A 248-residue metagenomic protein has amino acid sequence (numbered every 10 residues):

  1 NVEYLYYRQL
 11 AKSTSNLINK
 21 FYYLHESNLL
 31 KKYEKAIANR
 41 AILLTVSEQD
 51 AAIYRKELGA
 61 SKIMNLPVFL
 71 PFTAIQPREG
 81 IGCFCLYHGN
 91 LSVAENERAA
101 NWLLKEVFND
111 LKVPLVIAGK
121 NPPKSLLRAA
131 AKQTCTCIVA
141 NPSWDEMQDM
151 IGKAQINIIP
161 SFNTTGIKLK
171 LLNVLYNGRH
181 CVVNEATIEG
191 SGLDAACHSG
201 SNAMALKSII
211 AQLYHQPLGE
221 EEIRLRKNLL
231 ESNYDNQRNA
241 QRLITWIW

Functional and structural regions predicted by a protein language model:
E3, S15-L43: Membrane-proximal helix-turn-helix segments that form the acceptor-binding/catalytic region of lipid-linked
K35-L70: Helix-loop-beta element that forms the nucleotide-linked donor phosphate-binding surface in glycosyltransferases
N65-A130, C137-G152: Conserved catalytic-core segment of nucleotide-activated headgroup transferases in glycan assembly
M147-Q148, T165-I167, A186-A195: Short glycine/proline-enriched, acidic/aromatic patches that form the donor-sugar handling elements
I151-G166, N177-H180: Acidic donor-binding loop of glycosyltransferase active sites
K170-Y176, H180-N184: Short hydrophobic beta-strand element within catalytic cores of glycosyltransferases and related nucleotide-activated
S191-Q212: Change "using UDP/GDP/dTDP sugars" to "using nucleotide sugars
P217-I247: A charged, aromatic-enriched C-terminal amphipathic alpha-helix characteristic of glycosyltransferases across folds
